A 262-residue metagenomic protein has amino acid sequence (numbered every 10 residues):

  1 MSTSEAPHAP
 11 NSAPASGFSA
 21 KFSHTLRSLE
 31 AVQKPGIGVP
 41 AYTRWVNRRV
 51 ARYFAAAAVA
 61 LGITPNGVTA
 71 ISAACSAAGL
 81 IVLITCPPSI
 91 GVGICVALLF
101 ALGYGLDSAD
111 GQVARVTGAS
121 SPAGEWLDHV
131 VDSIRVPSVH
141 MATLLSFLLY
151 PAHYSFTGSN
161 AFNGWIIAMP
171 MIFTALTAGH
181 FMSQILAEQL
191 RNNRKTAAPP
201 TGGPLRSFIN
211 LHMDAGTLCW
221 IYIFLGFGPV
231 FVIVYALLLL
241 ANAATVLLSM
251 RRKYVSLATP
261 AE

Functional and structural regions predicted by a protein language model:
S2-A55, H129-E262: A feature for the membrane-embedded catalytic helix bundles of lipid/isoprenoid biosynthetic enzymes
R49-T69: Short, contiguous, helix-prone interaction/anchoring segments in small proteins
A57, A77-I84, L218-I221: Alpha-helical transmembrane segments of multipass membrane proteins
V59, R115, I223: Short polybasic/polar patches that bind polyanions
T64-V68, G91-V92, G124, W165-A168 (+2 more regions): Membrane-interface starts of transmembrane alpha-helices
P65-A123: Membrane-embedded alpha-helical segments that form the functional core of polytopic membrane enzymes, especially those
P122-V130: Membrane-interface alpha-helices at helix entry/exit sites of multi-pass transporters
